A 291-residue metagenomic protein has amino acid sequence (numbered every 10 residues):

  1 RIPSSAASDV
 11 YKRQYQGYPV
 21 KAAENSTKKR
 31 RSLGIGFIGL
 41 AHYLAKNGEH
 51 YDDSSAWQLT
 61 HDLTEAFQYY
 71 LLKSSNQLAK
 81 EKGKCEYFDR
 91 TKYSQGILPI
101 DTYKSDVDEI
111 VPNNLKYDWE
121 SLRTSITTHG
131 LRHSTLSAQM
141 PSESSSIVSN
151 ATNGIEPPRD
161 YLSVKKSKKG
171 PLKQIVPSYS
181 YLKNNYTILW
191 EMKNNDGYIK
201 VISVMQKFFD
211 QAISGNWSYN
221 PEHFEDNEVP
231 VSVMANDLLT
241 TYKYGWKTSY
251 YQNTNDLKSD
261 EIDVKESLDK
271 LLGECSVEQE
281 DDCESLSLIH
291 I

Functional and structural regions predicted by a protein language model:
R1-A7, Y11, I289-H290: Single conserved hydrophobic/aromatic residue that forms the stacking wall/gate of nucleotide- or nucleobase-binding
S5, Y11, L33-F37, W57-L72 (+4 more regions): Generic structural signal for well-ordered, non-membrane alpha-helical segments in soluble metabolic enzymes
S8-E24, K28, H50-S142, S214: Internal maturation/activation junctions in enzymes
K12-Y15, V111-K116, S125-R132, S137-E274: Catalytic alpha/beta core of large soluble enzyme barrels
R31-K46, D62, S144-I147: Contiguous, well-ordered alpha-helical segments that form the cores/surfaces of helical PPI scaffolds
N47, W57-L59, L63-L71, N150-K166: Catalytic phosphate/nucleotide-handling subdomain of diverse soluble enzymes
V277-L288: Cysteine-cluster motifs in flexible loop/terminal segments that predominantly coordinate metals
